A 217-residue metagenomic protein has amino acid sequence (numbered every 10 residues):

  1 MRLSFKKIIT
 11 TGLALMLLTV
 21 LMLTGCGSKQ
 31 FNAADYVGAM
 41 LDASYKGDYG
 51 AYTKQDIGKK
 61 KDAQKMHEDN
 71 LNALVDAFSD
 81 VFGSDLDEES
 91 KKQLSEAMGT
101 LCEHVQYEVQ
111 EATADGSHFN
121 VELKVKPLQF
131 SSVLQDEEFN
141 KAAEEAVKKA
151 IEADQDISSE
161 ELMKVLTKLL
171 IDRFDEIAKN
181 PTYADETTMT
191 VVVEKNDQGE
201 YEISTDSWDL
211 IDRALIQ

Functional and structural regions predicted by a protein language model:
M1-R2, G27: N-terminal hydrophobic targeting signals that begin at the initiator methionine
R2-L13: Bacterial N-terminal signal peptides that target proteins for export
M22-G25: C-terminal motif of bacterial Sec signal peptides marking the signal peptidase cleavage site
G27-Q217: Subset-of-secretome marker
